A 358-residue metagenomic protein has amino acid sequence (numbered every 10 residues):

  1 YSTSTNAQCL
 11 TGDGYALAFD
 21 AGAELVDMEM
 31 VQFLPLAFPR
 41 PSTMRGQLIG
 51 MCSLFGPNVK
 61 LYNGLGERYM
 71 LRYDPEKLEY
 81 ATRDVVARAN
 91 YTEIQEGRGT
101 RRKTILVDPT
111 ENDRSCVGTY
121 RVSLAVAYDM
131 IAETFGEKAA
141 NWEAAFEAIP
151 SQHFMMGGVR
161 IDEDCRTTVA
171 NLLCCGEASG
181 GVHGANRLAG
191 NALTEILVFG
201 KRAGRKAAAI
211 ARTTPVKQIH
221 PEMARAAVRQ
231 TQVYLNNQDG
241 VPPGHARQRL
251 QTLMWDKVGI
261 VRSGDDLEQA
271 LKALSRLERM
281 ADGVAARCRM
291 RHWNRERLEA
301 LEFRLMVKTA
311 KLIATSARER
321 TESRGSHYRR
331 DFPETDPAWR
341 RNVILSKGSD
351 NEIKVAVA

Functional and structural regions predicted by a protein language model:
Y1-M44, A189-K206: Glycine-rich loop(s) and the adjacent beta-strand/alpha-helix scaffold that form part
Y1-S2, S115-V117, H183-G184: A generic structural signal for short coil/turn motifs at secondary-structure boundaries
Y15, Y128-D129, R318: Short glycine-/small-residue-rich flexible loop motifs, especially phosphate/cofactor-binding loops
A23-A140, K206, I210-T213, R247: An anion/pyrophosphate-binding glycine-rich loop and adjacent beta-alpha core in soluble alpha-beta enzymes
M30-V31, A144, P333: Proline- and acidic/polar-enriched loop/turn elements at helix boundaries
F55, Y62-L71, P75-Y80, N90 (+3 more regions): Glycine- and aromatic-enriched mobile tails/lids
D129-L172: FAD/FMN-dependent oxidoreductases across multiple families
